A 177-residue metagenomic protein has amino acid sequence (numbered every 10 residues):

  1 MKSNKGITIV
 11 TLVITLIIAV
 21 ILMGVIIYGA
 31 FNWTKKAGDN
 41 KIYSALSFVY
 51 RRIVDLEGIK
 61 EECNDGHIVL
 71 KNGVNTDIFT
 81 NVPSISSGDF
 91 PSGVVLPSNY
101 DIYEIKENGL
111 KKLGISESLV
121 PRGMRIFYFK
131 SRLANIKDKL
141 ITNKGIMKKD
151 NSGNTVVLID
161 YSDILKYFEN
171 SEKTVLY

Functional and structural regions predicted by a protein language model:
M1-I7: N-terminal leader/signal peptides at the extreme start of proteins
N4, I17, S44: Short, well-structured alpha-helical interface segments that form or flank functional binding sites
I7-I18: N-terminal signal-anchor/signal peptide hydrophobic helix marking the start of the first transmembrane segment
A19-A37: C-terminal juxtamembrane segment of a hydrophobic transmembrane alpha-helix
V20, I42, E107-L110: Generic hydrophobic, helix-prone segments enriched in Leu/Val/Ile
K35-H67: Membrane-proximal N-terminal amphipathic helix
E61-Y177: Periplasmic/extracellular, small/polar-rich flexible segments of pilin-like filament-forming proteins
